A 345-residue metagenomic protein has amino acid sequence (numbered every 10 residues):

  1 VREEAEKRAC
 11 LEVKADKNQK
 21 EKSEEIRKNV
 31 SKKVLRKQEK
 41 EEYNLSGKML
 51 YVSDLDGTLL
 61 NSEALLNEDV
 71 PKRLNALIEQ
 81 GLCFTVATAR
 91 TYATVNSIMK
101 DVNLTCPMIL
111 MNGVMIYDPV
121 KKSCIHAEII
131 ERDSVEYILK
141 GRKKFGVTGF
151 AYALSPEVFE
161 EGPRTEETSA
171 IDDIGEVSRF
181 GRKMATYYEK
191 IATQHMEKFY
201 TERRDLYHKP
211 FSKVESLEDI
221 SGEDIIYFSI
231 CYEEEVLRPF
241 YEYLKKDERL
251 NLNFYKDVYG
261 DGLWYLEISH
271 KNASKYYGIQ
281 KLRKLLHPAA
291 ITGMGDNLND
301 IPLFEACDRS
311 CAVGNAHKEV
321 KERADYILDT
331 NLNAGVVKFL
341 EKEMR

Functional and structural regions predicted by a protein language model:
D16-N18: Intrinsic-disorder-associated, low-complexity terminal segments enriched in Asp/Asn/His/Tyr and depleted of Lys/Arg
S23, Q38-E41: Intrinsic disorder
E41-L50, N67, Y265-R345: Mg2+-dependent phosphoryl-transfer enzymes with acidic/Ser/Thr/Gly-rich catalytic loops
M49-S62: Asp-based phosphoryl-transfer active-site loop
N67-E197: Active-site phosphate-binding/coordination module
G81-T85, T105-C106, I226-Y227, A289-A290 (+2 more regions): Short active-site oxyanion
S155-T292: Conserved acidic, metal-coordinating active-site core of Asp-based, Mg2+-dependent phosphoryl-transfer enzymes
